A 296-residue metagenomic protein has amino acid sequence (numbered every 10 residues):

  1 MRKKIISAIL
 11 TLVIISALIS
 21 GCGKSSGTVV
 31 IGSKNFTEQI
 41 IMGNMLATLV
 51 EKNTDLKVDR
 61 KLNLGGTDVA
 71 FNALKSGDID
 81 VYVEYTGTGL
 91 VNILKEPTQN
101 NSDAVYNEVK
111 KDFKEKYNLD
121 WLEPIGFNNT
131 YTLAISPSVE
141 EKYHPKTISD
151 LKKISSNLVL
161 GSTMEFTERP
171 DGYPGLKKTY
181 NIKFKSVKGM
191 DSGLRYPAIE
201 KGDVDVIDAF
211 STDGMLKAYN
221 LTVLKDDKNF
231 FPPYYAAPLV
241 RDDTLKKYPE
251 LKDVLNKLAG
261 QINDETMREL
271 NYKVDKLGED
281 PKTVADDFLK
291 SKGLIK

Functional and structural regions predicted by a protein language model:
A17-G21: C-terminal motif of bacterial Sec signal peptides marking the signal peptidase cleavage site
S25-E38, L56-N63, S156-S162: Short, well-ordered beta-strand elements
L49, D68-I79, P174-T179, S192-I207: Short helices/loops that flank or line small-molecule/ion binding pockets
K52-L62, S156-V159, K177-M190: A local structural motif
R60-N72, G89, M164, K185-P197: Short helix-initiation/N-cap motifs at beta->coil->alpha
L64-T67, G77-L90, V105-Y106, I135-P137 (+4 more regions): Beta->alpha turn/N-cap motifs
I93-L122, D203, M215-N229: Ligand-binding "clamshell"
V105-V159, D242, G260-D264: A conserved helix-loop-strand patch within extracytoplasmic ligand-binding domains of the periplasmic binding
